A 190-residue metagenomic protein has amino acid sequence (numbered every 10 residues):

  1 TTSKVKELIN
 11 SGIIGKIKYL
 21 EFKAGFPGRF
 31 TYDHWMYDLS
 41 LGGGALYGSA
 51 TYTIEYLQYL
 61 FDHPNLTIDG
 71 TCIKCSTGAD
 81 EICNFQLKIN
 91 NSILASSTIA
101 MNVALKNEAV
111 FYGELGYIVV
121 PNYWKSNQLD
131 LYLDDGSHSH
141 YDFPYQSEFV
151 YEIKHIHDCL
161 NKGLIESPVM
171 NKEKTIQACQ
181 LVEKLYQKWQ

Functional and structural regions predicted by a protein language model:
T1-I68: Predominantly a Rossmann-like dinucleotide-binding segment in NAD(P)-dependent oxidoreductases
K4-L8, E55-Y56, N84, H155 (+2 more regions): Alpha-helical elements of Rossmann-like donor-binding domains used by nucleotide-donor carbohydrate transfer enzymes
I17, I68-D69, Y141, S167-M170: Short, hydrophobic secondary-structure boundary micro-motifs
L41-Y47, H138-S147: A short glycine-threonine-serine/GTX helix/turn-capping micro-motif
I54-Q128, K154-K162: Contiguous beta-strand/loop segments that form the cofactor/metal-binding neighborhood of enzyme cores
N90, H155-Q190: C-terminal helix-rich "cap/oligomerization" subdomain common to oxidoreductases
N91, L133-D135: Solvent-exposed strand-loop boundary residues in beta-sheet-rich modules
Y141-K154, M170: Active-site loop of classical SDR/Rossmann-like NAD(P)-dependent oxidoreductases, centered on the catalytic Tyr-X3-Lys
